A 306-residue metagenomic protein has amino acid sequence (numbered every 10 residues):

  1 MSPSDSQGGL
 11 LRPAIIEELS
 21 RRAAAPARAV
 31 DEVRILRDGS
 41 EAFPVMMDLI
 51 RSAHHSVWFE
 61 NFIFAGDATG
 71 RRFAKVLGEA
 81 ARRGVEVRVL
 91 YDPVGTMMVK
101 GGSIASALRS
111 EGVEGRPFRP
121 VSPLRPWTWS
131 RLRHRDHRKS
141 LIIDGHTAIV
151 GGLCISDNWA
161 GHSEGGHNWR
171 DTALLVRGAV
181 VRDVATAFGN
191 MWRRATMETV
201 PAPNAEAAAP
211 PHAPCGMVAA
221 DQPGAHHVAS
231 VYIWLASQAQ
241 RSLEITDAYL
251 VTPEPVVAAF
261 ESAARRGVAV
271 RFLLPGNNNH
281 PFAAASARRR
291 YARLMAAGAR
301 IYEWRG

Functional and structural regions predicted by a protein language model:
M1-G306: Charged, low-complexity intrinsically disordered terminal segments
